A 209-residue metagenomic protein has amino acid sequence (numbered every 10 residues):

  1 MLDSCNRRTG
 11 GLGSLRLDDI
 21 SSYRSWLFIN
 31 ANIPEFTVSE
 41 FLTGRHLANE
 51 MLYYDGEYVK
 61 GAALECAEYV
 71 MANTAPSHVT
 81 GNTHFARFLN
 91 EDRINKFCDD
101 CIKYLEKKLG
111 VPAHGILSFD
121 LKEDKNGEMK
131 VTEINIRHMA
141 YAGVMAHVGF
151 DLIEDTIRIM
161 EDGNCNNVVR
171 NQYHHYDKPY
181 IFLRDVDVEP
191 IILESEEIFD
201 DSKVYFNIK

Functional and structural regions predicted by a protein language model:
M1-G10, I33-G44: ATP-grasp fold ATP-binding core
L2, S22-Y23: A short acidic, often aromatic-flanked loop/helix-cap motif at beta-alpha or helix-coil junctions that lines enzyme
C5-R8, H46-M51, E123, G127-E128: Short, solvent-exposed polar/charged micro-motifs at secondary-structure junctions
L12-S21, E40-H46, E50-E106, N135-M160: ATP-dependent carboxylate/phosphate-activation module, predominantly the ATP-grasp catalytic core and closely related
I29-A31: Structured catalytic cores of enzymes that bind and process phosphorylated ligands/cofactors
P34, R45-L47, H114-L117: Short beta-strand or tight-loop elements that sit immediately N-terminal to catalytic metal-binding acidic residues
N90-K209: ATP-dependent carboxylate activation and anion-phosphoryl transfer catalytic cores that bind Mg-ATP to form
